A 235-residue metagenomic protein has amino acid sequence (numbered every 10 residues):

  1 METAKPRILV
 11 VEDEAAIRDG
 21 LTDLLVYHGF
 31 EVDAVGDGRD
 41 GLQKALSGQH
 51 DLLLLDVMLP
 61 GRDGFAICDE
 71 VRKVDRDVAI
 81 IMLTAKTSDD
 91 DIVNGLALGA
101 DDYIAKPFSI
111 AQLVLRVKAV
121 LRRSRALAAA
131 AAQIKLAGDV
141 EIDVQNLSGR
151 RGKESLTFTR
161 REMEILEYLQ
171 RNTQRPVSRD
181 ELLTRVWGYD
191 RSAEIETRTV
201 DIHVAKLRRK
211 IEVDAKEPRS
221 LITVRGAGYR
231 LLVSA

Functional and structural regions predicted by a protein language model:
M1-A126: N-terminal/domain-start alpha-helical segments
M1-T3, V74, I134, R150 (+2 more regions): Short, flexible hinge/linker loops that cap or flank conserved catalytic cores
A4-R7, A119-P176, D180: Short, Lys/Arg-enriched segments at the junction into DNA-binding effector domains of transcriptional regulators
R72, L121, Q170, D190 (+1 more regions): Protein kinase-like catalytic domain
A111, R175-V186: Short coil-to-helix segment of the ABC ATPase nucleotide-binding domain corresponding to the Q-loop/switch region
L127-I134, T157, I202-A235: DNA-binding patch around the recognition helix
I165-L166, L182, V200, L207 (+1 more regions): DNA major-groove recognition helices of helix-turn-helix
Y189-R198: Short, positively charged loop/turn segments that connect secondary-structure elements
